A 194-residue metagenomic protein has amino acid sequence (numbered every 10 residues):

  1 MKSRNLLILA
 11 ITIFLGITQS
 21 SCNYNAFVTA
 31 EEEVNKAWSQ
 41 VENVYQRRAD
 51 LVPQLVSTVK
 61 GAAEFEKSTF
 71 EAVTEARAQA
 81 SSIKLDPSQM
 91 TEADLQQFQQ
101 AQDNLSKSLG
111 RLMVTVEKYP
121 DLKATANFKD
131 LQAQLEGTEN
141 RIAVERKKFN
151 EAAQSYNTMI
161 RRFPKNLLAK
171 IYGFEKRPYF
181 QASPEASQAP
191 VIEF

Functional and structural regions predicted by a protein language model:
K2-F194: A helix-centric hydrophobic-segment signal that preferentially recognizes long, alpha-helical stretches used
